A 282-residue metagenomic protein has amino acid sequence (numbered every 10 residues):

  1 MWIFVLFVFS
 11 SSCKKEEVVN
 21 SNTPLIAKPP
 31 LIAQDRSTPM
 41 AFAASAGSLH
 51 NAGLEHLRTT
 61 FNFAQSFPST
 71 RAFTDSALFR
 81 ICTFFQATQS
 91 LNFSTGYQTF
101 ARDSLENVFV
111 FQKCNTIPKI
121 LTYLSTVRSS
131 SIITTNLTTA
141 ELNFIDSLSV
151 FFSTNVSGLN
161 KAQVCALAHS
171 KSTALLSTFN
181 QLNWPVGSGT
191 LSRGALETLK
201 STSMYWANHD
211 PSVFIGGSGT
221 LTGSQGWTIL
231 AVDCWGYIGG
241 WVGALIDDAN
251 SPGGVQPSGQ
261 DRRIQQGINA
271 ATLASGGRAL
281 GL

Functional and structural regions predicted by a protein language model:
M1-V5: Sec-dependent signal peptide recognition, specifically the positively charged N-region followed immediately by
F9-S12: C-terminal motif of bacterial Sec signal peptides marking the signal peptidase cleavage site
K15-G217: Acidic/polar, low-complexity intrinsically disordered N-terminal segments immediately downstream of a Sec signal
H209-L282: Hydrophobic, gly/ala-rich membrane-insertion helices/peptides used by toxins and envelope proteins
